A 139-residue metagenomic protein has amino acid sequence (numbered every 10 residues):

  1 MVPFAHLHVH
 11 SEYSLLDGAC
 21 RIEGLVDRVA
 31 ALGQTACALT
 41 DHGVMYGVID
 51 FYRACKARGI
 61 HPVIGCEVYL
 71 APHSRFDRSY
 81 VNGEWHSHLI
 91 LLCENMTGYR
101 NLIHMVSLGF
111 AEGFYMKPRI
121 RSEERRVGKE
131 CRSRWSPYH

Functional and structural regions predicted by a protein language model:
M1-K129: Phosphodiester-processing cores and adjacent nucleic acid-binding clamps
G128-H139: Short "domain-exit" segments at the C-terminal end of structured domains
